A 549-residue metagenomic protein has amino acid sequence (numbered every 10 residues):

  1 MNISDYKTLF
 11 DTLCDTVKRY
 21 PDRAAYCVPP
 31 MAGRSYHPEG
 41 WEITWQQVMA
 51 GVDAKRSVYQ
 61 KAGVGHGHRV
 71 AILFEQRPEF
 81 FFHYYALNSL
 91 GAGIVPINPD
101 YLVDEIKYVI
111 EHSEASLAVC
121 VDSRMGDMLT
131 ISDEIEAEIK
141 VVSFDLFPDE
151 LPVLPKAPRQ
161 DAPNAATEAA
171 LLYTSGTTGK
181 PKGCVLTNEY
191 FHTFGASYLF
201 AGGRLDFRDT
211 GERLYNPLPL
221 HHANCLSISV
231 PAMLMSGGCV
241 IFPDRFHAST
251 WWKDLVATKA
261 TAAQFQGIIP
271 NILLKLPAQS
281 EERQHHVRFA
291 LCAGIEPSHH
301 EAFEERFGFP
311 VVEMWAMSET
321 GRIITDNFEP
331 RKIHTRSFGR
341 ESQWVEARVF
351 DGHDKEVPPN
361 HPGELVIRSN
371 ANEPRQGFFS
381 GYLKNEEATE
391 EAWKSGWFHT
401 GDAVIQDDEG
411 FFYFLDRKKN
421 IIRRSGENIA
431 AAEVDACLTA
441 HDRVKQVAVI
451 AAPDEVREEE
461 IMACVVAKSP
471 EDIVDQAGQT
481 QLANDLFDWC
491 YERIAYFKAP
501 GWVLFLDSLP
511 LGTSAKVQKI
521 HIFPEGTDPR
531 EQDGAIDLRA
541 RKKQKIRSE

Functional and structural regions predicted by a protein language model:
I3-D5, D22-R77, F81-Y85, L102-K107 (+1 more regions): Conserved AMP-binding/adenylate-forming core of the ANL superfamily
D11-T12, K61-A62, Y85, S89-L151 (+1 more regions): Structural core segment of the AMP-binding/adenylate-forming
P29-W41, S123-A166, K180-P181, H192 (+1 more regions): ANL superfamily adenylate-forming
Y59-V64, H68, K156-A166, L171-N216 (+1 more regions): Conserved adenylate-forming
Y101, A118, A347, H353-E356 (+5 more regions): AMP-binding/adenylate-forming catalytic core of the ANL superfamily
H192-R213, H221-T261: Conserved AMP-binding/adenylation subdomain of ANL enzymes
M235, A257-Q266, L274-I333, E346 (+1 more regions): Gly/Ser/Thr-rich phosphate-binding loop
E492-K516, L538-S548: AMP-binding/adenylate-forming catalytic domain of the ANL superfamily
